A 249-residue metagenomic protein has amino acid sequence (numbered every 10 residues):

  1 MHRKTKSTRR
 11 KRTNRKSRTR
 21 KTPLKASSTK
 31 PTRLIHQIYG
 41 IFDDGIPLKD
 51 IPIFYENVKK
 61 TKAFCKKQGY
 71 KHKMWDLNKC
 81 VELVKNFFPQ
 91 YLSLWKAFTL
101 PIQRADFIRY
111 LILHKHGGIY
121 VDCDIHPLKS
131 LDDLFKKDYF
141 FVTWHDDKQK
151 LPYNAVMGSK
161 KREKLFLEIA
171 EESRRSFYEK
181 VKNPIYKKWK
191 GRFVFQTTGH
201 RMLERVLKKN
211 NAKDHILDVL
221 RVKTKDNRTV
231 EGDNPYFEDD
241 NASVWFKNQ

Functional and structural regions predicted by a protein language model:
M1-A26: Arg/Lys-rich, intrinsically disordered low-complexity tails that mediate electrostatic binding and condensation
R20-A105, V121-Q249: Glycosyltransferase-associated regions of secretory-pathway enzymes, highlighting luminal stem/catalytic domains
D106-G118: Small-residue hinge/turn detector
